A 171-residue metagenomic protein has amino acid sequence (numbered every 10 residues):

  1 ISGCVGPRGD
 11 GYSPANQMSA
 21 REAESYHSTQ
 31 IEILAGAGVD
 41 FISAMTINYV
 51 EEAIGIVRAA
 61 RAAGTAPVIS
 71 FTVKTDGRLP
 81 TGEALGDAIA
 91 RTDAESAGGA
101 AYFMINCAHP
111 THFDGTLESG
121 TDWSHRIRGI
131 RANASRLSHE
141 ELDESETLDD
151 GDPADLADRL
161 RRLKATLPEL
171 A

Functional and structural regions predicted by a protein language model:
I1-A171: Domain-level signal for soluble alpha/beta catalytic cores
